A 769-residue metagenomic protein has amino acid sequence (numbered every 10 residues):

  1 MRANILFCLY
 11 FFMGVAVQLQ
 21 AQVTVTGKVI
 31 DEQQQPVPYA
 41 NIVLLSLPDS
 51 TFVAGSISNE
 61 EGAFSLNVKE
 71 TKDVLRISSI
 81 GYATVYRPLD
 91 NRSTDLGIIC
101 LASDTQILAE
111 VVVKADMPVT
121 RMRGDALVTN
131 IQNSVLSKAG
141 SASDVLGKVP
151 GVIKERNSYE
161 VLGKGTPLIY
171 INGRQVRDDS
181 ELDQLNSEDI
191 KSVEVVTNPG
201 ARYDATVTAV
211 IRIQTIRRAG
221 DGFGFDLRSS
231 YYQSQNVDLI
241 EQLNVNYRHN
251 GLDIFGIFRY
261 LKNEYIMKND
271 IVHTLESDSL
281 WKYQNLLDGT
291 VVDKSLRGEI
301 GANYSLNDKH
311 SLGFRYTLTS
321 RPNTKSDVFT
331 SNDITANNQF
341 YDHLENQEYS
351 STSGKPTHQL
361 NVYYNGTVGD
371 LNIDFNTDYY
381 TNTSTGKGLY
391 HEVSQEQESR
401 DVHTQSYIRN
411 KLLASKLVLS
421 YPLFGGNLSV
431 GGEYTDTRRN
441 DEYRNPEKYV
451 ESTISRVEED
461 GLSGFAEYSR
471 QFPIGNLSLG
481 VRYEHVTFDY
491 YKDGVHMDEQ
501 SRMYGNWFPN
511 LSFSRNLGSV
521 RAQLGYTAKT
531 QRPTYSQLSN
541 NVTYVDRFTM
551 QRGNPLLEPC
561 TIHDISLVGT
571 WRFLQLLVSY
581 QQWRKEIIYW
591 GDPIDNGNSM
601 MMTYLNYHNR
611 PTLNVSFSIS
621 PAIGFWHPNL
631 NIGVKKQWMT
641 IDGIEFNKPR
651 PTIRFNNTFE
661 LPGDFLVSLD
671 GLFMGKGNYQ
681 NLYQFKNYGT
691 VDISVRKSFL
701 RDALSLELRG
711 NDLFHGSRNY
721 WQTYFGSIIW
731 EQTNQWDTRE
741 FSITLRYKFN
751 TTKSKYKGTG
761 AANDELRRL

Functional and structural regions predicted by a protein language model:
V43-L45, S78-Y82, T94-V135, E155-R156 (+2 more regions): Short, acidic, small-residue-rich periplasmic hinge/interaction motif at the N-terminus of Gram-negative outer-membrane
P48-A63: Short, acidic Ser/Thr/Gly-rich low-complexity loop/linker segments typical of extracellular and cell-surface proteins
N67, K148, R174-G200: Short acidic/polar hinge/loop motifs at secondary-structure boundaries that mediate gating or recognition
R92-C100, E110, A142-V145, D179-S180 (+3 more regions): N-terminal periplasmic accessory domains that precede and gate Gram-negative outer-membrane beta-barrel machines
D204-I211, A219-N269, D293-L296: Outer-membrane beta-barrel translocator/receptor signature
Q214-S229, K268, L296-I300, S326-T330 (+4 more regions): Surface-exposed extracellular loop regions of Gram-negative outer-membrane beta-barrel proteins
R297-P322, L344-D493, S514-R521, L574-L577 (+2 more regions): Face-selective signature of the C-terminal outer-membrane beta-barrel domain
R456-E459, E499-R502, T530-R584, M600-L613 (+1 more regions): Outer-membrane beta-barrel signature, preferentially recognizing the C-terminal barrel domain of Gram-negative
